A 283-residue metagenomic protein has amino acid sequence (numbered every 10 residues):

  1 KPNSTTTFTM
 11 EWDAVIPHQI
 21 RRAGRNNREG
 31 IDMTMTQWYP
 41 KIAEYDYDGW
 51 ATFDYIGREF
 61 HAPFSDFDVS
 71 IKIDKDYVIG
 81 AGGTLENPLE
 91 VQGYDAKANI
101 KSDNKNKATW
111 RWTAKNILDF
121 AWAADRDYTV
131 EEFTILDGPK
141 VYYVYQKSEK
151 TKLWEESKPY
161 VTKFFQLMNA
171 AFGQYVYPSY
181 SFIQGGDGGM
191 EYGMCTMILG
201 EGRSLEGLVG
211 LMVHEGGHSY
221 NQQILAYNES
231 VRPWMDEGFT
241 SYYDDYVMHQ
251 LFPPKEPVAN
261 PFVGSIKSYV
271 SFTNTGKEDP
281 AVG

Functional and structural regions predicted by a protein language model:
K1, D32-T36, K72-Y77: Solvent-exposed beta-hairpin/edge-strand motifs
P2-M10: Short Pro-Gly-centered flexible turn/kink motifs
D13-I20, D46, I71-Y77, F172-V176 (+4 more regions): A generic secondary-structure signal for well-formed alpha-helical elements
D13-P63, F67: Glycine/proline-rich low-complexity spacer/linker segments in large multi-domain proteins
H18-N27, G80-G83, W122-A124, Y192-T196 (+3 more regions): Short, solvent-exposed loop/turn and secondary-structure capping segments
K41-D46, G57-V213, Y242: Hydrophobic helix-coil surface modules that form long, contiguous segments used for peptide/substrate interaction
M168, Y243, S271-G283: Active-site-proximal alpha-helical
M197-N274: Zinc-dependent metallopeptidase catalytic helix centered on the HExxH motif and its immediate flanking segment
